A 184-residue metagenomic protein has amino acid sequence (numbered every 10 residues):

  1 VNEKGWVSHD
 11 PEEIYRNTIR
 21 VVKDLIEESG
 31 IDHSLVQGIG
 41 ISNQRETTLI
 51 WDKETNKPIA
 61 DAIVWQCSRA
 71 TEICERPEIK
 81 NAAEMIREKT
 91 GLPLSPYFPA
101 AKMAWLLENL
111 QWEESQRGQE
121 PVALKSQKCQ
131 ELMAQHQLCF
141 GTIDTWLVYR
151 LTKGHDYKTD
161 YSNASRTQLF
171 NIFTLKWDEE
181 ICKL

Functional and structural regions predicted by a protein language model:
V1-A60, E88, E114, G118 (+1 more regions): N-terminal glycine/serine-rich phosphate-binding loop of ATP-dependent small-molecule kinases, especially carbohydrate
P11-I14, T18, A70, P99 (+1 more regions): Conserved donor sugar-nucleotide recognition element shared by glycan-biosynthetic enzymes
E27-V64, P93-P99, V148-N171: Short beta-strand-loop/turn "lid" adjacent to the catalytic site in phosphate-handling enzymes
L49, E72-R76: Pocket-flanking alpha-helical
T55-P58, R76-I79, M85: Hydrophobic or amphipathic alpha-helical targeting/insertion segments
C67: Carbohydrate-associated surface elements
I86-E114, K125-L184: Gly/Ser/Thr-rich active-site cleft segment
